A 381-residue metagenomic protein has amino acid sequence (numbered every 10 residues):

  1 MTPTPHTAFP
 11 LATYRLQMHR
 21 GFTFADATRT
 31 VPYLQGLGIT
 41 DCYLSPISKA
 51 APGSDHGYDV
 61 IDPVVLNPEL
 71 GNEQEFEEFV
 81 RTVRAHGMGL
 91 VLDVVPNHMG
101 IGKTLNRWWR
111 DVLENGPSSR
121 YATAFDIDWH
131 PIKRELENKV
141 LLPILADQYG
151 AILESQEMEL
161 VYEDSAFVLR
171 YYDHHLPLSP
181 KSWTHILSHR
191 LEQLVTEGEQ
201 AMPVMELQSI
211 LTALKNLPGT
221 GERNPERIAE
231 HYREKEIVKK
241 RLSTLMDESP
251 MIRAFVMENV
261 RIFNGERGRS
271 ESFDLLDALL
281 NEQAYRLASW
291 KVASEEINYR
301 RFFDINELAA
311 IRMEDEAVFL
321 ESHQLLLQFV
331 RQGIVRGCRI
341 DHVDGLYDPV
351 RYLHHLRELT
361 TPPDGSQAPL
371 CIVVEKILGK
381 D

Functional and structural regions predicted by a protein language model:
P3-L11, R15-G21, G53-D59, V64-V91 (+2 more regions): Alpha-amylase-like alpha-glycosidases and glucanotransferases acting on alpha-linked glucans and related
A27-A51, E75, L325-G337: Catalytic domains of carbohydrate-active enzymes, especially glycoside hydrolases
